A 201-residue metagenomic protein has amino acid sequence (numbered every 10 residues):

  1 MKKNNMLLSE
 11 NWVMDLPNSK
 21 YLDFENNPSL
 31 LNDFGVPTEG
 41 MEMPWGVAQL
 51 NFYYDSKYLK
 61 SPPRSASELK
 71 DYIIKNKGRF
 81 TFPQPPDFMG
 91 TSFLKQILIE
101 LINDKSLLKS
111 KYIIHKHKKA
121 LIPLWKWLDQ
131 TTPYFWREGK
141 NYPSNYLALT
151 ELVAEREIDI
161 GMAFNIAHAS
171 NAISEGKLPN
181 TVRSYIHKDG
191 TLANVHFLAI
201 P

Functional and structural regions predicted by a protein language model:
M1-A148: Extracytoplasmic ligand-binding site segments that recognize negatively charged/polar headgroups
M1-K2, L149-A154, I200: Hydrophobic residues within well-ordered alpha-helices
M1-K3, A172-E175: Short loop/helix-cap segments at secondary-structure boundaries that form the rim of catalytic
L59, H168-A169: A generic structural signal for short hydrophobic patches within well-formed alpha-helices
N76-R79, P133-W136, R156-D159, L178-V182: Loop/turn elements at helix/coil->beta-strand transitions in domains of secreted/extracellular proteins
S92-L94, E157, A172-S174: A short acidic (Asp/Glu
G139, Y146, T150-E155, I160-M162 (+1 more regions): Anion-binding catalytic surfaces of enzymes that hydrolyze or transfer phosphate/sulfate esters
D159, A163, A167, I173-P201: Extracytoplasmic/periplasmic substrate-recognition and gating elements
